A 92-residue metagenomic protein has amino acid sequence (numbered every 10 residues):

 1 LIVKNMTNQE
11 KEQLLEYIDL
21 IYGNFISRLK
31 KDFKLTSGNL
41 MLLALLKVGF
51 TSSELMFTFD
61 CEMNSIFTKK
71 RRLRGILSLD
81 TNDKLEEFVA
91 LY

Functional and structural regions predicted by a protein language model:
K4-Y92: Cytosolic nucleotide-binding catalytic cores of signal-transduction proteins
